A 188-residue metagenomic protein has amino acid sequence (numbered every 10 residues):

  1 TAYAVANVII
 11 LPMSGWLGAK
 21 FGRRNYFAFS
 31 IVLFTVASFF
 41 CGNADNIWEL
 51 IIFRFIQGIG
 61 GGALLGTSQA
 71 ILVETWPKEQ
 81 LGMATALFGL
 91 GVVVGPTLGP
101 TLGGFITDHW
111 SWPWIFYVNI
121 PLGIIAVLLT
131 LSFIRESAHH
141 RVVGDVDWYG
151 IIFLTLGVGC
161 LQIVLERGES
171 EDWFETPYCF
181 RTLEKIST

Functional and structural regions predicted by a protein language model:
T1-S132: Transmembrane-helix bundle of Major Facilitator Superfamily
D108-T188: Hydrophobic transmembrane-helix bundles of small-molecule transporters
